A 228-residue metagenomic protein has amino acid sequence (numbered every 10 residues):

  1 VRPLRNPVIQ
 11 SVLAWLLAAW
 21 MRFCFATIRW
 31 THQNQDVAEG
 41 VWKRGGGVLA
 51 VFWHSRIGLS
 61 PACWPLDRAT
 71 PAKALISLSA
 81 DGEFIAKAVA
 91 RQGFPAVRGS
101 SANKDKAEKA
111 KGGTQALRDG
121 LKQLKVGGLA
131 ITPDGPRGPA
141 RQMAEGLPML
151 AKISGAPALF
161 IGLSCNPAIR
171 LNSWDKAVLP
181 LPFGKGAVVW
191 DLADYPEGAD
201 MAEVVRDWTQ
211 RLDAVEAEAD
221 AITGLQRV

Functional and structural regions predicted by a protein language model:
V1-C63, A69, K87, F94-P95 (+3 more regions): Membrane-anchoring hydrophobic helices of lipid-metabolizing enzymes
S11-H32, K73-L121: Membrane-interfacial amphipathic helices and adjacent loop/beta segments that form the lipid-substrate binding surface
G46-F52, A72, G127-P133: Generic beta-sheet signal
S55, S77-S79, D134, L163-S164: Cofactor-binding loop segments of dinucleotide-utilizing enzymes, especially the Rossmann-like FAD- and NAD(P)+-binding
L66-D67, R91-Q92, K152-P157: Alpha-helix C-terminal capping segments
A116-L150, S154: Catalytic-site beta-strand/loop segments enriched in glycine and acidic/polar residues
P139-D200: A cross-family acyltransferase "interaction/gating" segment
